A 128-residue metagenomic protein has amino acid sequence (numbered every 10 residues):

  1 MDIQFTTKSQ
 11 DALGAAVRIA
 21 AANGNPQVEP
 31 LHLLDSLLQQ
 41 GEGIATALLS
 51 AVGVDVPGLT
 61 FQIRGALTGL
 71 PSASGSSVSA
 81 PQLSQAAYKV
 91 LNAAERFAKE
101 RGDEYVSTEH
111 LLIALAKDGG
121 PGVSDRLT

Functional and structural regions predicted by a protein language model:
M1-T128: Histone-fold recognition with a strong bias for associated Lys/Arg-rich disordered tails
